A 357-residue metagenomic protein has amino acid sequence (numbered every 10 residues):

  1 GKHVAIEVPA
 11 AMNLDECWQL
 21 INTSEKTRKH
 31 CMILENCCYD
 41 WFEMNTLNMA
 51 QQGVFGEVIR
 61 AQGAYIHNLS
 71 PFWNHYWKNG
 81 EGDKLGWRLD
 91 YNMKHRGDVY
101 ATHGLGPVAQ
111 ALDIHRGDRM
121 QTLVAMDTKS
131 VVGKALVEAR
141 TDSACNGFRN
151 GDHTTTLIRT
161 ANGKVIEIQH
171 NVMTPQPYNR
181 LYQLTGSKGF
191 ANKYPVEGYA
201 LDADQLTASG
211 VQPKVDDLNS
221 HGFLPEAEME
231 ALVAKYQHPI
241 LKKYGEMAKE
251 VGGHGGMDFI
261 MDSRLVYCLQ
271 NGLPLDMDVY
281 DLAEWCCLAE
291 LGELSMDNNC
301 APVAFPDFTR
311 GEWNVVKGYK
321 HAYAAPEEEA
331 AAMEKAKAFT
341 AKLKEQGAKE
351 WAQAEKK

Functional and structural regions predicted by a protein language model:
G1-Y39, G53: Beta-strand-loop-alpha-helix segment that lines the small-molecule cofactor/substrate pocket of alpha/beta enzymes
L20, T46, L291: Aromatic/hydrophobic pocket-lining residues that form π-stacking "cages" and hydrophobic walls in ligand
I21, T27-R28, Y65, M257 (+1 more regions): Ligand-binding pocket scaffold of soluble enzyme catalytic domains
K26-M32, C37-F148: Predominantly a Rossmann-like dinucleotide-binding segment in NAD(P)-dependent oxidoreductases
L69-P71, T174-P177: Short glycine/serine/proline-enriched coil/turn segments at secondary-structure junctions
T102-H103, G147-D152, T160-A161, P175-Q176: A short catalytic or substrate-binding loop motif that flags glycine-/basic-rich loops and adjacent residues that bind
A109, P177-T185, N192-P195, L201-K357: C-terminal helical cap and adjacent loop that interface with cofactors, partners, or active-site loops
T156-N162, G186: Active-site beta-strand termini and strand-to-loop segments that position acidic
